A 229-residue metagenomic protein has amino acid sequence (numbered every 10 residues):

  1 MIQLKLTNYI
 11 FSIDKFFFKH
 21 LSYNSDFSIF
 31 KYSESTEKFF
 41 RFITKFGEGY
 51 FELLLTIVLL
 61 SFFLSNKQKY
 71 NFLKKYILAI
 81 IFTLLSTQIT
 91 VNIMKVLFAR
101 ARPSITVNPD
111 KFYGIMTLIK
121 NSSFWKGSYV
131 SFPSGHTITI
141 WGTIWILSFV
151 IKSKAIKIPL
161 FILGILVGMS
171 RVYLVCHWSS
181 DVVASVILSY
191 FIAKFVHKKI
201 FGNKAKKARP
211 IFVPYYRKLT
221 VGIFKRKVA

Functional and structural regions predicted by a protein language model:
M1-T56, K95-Y113, F124, K225-A229: N-terminal transmembrane-helix/juxtamembrane module of multi-pass inner/ER membrane proteins
K5, S12, Q68, L85-I93 (+2 more regions): Transmembrane alpha-helix boundary/anchor motif
F18, I57-S61, T90-A99, S148 (+2 more regions): Membrane-water interface at transmembrane helix exits
F42, Y50-L53, K75-A79, K154-I162 (+1 more regions): Alpha-helical transmembrane segments of integral membrane proteins
T44-L64, H136-G142: Hydrophobic alpha-helical transmembrane segments
L59-V96: Interfacial segments of alpha-helical transmembrane regions
L64-K67, V96-S104, C176, S180 (+1 more regions): Transmembrane helix-loop junctions in multipass membrane proteins, especially transporters and channels
G114-A229: Membrane-embedded catalytic cores of phosphoryl/pyrophosphoryl-handling enzymes
